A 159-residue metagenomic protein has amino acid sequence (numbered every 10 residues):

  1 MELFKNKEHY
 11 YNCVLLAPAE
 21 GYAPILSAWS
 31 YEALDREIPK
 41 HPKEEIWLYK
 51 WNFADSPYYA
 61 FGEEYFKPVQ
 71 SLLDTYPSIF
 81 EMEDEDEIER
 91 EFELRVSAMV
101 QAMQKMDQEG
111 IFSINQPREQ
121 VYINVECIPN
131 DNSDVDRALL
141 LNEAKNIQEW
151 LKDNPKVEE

Functional and structural regions predicted by a protein language model:
M1-A19, S78-N130: Short glycine-rich, low-complexity/disordered patches
F4-P42: N-terminal interaction modules that seed assembly of large macromolecular complexes
A23, I38-H41, S56, Q116 (+2 more regions): Intrinsic-disorder/low-complexity coil detector
A28-A33, V69, L139-K145: Generic alpha-helical propensity signal that fires on short helical segments and nearby coil/disordered stretches
L34-Q101, Q108: Polybasic, proline/glycine-rich intrinsically disordered low-complexity segments
Q108-E159: Glycine-rich, aromatic-bearing surface loops/beta-hairpins
